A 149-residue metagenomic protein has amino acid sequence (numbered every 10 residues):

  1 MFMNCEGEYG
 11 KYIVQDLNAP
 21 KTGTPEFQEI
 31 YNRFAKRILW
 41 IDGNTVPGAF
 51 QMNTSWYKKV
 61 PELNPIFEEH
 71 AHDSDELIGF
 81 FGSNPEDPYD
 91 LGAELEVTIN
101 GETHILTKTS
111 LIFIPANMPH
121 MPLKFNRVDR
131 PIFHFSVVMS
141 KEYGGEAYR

Functional and structural regions predicted by a protein language model:
M1-D16, F125-R149: Double-stranded beta-helix
M1-N64: A short, N-terminal "cap"/entry segment at the start of jelly-roll beta-barrel domains of the cupin/DSBH fold
Q51-I78, S83: Conserved short histidine dyad/triad with adjacent acidic residue
S55, F80-G82, E96-T98, F135-V138: Residue-level recognition of well-ordered beta-strand positions that form the cores of beta-sheet-rich folds across
V60-N64, I99-N100, A116-M118: Short acidic (Asp/Glu) patches
S74-I78, G92-E94, I132-H134: Extracellular structured ligand-interaction cores
F81-T107, G145-Y148: A short beta-strand-loop-beta hairpin characteristic of the jelly-roll/cupin
T103-F125: Conserved metal-binding segment of the jelly-roll/cupin
